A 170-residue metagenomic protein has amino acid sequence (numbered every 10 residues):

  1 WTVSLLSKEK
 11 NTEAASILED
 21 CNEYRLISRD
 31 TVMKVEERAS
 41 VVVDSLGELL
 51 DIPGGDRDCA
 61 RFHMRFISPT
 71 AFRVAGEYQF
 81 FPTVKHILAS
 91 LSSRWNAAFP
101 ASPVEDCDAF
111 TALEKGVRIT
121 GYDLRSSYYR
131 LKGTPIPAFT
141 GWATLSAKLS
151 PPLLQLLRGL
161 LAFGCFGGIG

Functional and structural regions predicted by a protein language model:
W1-G170: RNA-interacting cores
